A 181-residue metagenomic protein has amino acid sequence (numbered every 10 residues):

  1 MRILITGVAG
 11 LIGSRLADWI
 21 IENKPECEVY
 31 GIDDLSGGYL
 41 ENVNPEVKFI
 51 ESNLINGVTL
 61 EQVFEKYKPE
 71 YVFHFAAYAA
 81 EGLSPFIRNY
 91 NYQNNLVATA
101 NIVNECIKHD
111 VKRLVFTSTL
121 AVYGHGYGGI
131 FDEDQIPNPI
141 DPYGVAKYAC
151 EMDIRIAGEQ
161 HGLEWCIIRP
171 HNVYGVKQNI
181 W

Functional and structural regions predicted by a protein language model:
M1-V173: N-terminal Rossmann-like NAD(P)+-binding domain of SDR-like oxidoreductases, especially those catalyzing
V176-W181: Substrate-binding strand-loop-helix patch in Rossmann-like NAD(P)-dependent oxidoreductase/epimerase domains
